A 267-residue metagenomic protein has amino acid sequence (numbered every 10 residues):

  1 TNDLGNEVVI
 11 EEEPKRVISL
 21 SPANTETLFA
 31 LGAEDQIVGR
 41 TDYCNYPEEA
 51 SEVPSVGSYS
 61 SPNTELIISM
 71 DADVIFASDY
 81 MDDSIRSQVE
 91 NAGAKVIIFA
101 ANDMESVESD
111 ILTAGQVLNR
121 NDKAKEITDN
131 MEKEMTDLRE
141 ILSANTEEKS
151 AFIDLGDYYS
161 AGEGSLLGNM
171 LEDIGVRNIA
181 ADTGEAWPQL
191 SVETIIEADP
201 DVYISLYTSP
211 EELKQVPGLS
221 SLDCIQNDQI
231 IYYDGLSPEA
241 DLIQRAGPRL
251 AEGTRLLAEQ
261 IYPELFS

Functional and structural regions predicted by a protein language model:
T1-T25, D122-F152, D199, L256-S267: Bacterial Sec-exported substrate-binding components of ABC uptake systems
D3-G5, P54-E65, T183-V192: Short helix-initiation/N-cap motifs at beta->coil->alpha
R16-M70, V74-D79, V176-I179: A short, structured surface patch at a secondary-structure boundary
Y43-E49, M81-T113, V117, Y233-S237: Flexible loop/hinge segments that line or gate small-molecule binding clefts
Y43-Y46, S160-P188: Alpha-helical, coiled-coil/dimerization segments enriched in small aliphatic residues
N63-Y80, A94, S191-S205: Proline-aspartate-enriched helix->loop->beta-strand connector
S84, A100-T113, S150-N169: Extracytoplasmic ligand-binding site segments that recognize negatively charged/polar headgroups
S109-I111, Q116, K125, D129 (+3 more regions): Structured C-terminal subdomain patch of bacterial secreted/periplasmic proteins
